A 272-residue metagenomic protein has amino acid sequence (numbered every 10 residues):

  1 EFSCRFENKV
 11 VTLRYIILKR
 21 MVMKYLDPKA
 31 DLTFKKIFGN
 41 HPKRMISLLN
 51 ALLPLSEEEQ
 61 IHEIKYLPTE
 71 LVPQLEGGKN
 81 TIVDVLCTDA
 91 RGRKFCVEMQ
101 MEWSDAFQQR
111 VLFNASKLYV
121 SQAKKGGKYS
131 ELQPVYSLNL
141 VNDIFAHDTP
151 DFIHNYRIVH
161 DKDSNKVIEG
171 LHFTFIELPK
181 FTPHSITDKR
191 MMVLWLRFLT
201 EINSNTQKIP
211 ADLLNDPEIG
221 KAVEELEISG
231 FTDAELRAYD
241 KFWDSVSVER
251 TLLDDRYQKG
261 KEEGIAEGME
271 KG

Functional and structural regions predicted by a protein language model:
F2, N8-V22, F95-Q100, R197-G272: Short, charged alpha-helical interaction segments and adjacent helix-coil junctions
F2-T174, K180-H184: Accessory alpha/beta interaction modules
K29, N40, R44, R190 (+1 more regions): Generic recognition of short, well-ordered alpha-helical interface segments
K29, T33, L48, L194 (+2 more regions): A general alpha-helix detector
L49, A115, M192-L199, L226: Short amphipathic C-terminal alpha-helix that caps PH/PH-like domains
N114, F152-V159, K189-W195, K241-W243: Short intrinsically disordered coil segments
E169, T174-N215: An acidic, glycine-/histidine-flanked metal-binding catalytic module
